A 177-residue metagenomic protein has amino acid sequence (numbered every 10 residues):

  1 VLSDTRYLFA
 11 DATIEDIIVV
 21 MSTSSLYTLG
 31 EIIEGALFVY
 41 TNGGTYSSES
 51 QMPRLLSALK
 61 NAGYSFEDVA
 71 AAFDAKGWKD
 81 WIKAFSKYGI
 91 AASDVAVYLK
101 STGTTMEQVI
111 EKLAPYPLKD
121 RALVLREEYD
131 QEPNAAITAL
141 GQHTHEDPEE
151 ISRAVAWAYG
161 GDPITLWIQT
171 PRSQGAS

Functional and structural regions predicted by a protein language model:
V1-S177: General marker for long, soluble alpha-helical cores
